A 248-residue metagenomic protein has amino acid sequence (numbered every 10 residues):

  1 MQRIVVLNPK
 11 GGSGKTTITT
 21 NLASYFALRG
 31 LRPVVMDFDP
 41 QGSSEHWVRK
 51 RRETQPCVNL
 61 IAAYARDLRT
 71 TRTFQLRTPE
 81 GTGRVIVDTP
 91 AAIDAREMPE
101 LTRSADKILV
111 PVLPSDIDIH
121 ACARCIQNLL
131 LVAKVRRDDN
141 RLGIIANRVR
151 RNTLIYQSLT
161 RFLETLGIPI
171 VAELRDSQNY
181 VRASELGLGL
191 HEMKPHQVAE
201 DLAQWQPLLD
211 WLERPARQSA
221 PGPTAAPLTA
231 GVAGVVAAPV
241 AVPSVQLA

Functional and structural regions predicted by a protein language model:
M1-L7: Extreme N-terminal, non-catalytic leader segments that precede Walker-type/kinase nucleotide-binding cores
L7-S13, N21-P99, R103, S184-L188: P-loop/Walker-type NTP enzyme "switch/lid" segment
K15-T20, C122-A123: Motif I (Walker A/P-loop) of helicase-class P-loop NTPases
R96-D116: Inter-motif core of Ras-like GTPase G domains
H120-D138, N147: Conserved C-terminal guanine-recognition region of P-loop GTPase G domains, centered on the G4
R150, T160-H191: Beta-strand-loop-alpha "switch" segments that mediate conformational coupling across diverse proteins
R182-D201, Q206: Inter-lobe coupling/hinge region of RecA-like P-loop helicase motors
L212, A216-A248: P-loop NTP-binding site
